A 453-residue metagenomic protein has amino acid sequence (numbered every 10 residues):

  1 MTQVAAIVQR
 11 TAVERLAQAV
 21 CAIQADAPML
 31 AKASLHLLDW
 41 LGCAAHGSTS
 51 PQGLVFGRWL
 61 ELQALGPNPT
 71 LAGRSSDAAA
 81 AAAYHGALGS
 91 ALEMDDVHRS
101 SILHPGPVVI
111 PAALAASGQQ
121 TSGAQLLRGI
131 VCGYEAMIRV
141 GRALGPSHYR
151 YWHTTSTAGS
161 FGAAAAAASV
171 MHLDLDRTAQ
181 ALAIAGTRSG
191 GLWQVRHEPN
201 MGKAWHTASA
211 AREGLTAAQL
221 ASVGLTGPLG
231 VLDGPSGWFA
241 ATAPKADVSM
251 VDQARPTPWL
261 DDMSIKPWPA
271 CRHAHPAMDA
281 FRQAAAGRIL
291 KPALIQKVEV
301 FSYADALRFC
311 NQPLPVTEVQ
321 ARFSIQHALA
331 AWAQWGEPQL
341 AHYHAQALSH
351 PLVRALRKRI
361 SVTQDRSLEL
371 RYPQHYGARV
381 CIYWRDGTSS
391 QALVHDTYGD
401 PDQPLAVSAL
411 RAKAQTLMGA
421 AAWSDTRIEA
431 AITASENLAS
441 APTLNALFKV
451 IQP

Functional and structural regions predicted by a protein language model:
M1-I102, G202-R212, Q219-P453: Terminal-appendage/accessory-domain detector
S34, L38, V109, L127-I130 (+2 more regions): Hydrophobic face of alpha-helices
L41, V109-A116, I130-V140, S160-M171 (+3 more regions): Buried hydrophobic packing segments
G42-T49, E61-A64, G89-E93, A113-T121 (+3 more regions): Generic short alpha-helical segment signal, independent of protein family or function, capturing local helix propensity
A80-S122, L126, A136: Function-dense linear segments that define catalytic or interfacial modules in macromolecule-processing proteins
G118-A210, T216, P228-G230, P235: Glycine-rich, mobile lid/loop segments that gate access to catalytic sites or pores
